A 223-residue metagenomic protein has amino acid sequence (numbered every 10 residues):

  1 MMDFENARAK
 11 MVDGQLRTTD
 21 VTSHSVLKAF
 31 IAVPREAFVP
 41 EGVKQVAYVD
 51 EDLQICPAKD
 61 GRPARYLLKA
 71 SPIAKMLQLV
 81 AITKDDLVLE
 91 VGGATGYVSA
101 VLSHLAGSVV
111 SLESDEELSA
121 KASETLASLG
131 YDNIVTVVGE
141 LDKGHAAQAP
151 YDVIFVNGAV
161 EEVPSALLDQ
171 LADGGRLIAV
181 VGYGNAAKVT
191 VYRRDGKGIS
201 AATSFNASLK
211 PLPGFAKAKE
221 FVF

Functional and structural regions predicted by a protein language model:
M1-L89, Y97-A100, L105, L118-S128 (+2 more regions): Class I SAM-dependent transferase core
L77-S200: Conserved nucleotide-cofactor-binding alpha/beta core module
